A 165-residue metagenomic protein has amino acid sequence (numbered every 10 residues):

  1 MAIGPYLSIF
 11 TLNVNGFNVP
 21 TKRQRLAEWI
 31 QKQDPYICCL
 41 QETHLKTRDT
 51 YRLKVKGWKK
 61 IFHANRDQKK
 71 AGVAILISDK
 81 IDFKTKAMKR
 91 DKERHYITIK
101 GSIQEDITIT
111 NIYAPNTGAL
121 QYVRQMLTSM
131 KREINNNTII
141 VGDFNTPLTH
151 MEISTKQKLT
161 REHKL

Functional and structural regions predicted by a protein language model:
M1-L165: A shared catalytic/ligand-binding motif for oxyanion handling
